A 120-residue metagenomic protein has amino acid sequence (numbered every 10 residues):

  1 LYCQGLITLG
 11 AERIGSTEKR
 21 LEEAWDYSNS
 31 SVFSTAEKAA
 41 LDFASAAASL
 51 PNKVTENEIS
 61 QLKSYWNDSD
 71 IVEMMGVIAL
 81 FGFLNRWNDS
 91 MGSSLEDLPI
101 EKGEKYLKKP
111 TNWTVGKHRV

Functional and structural regions predicted by a protein language model:
L1-V120: Hydrophobic alpha-helical segments
